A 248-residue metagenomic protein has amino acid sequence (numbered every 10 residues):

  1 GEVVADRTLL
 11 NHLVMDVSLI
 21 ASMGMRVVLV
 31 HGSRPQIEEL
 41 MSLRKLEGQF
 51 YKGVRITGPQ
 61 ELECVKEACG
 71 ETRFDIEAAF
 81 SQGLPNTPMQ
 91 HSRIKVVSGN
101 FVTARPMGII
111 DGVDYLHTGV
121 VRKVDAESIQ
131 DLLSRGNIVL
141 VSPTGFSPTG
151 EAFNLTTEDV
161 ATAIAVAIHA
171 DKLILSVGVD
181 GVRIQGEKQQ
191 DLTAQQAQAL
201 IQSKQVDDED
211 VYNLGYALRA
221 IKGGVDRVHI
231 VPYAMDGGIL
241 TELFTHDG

Functional and structural regions predicted by a protein language model:
G1, V28, I138-S142, I174-S176: Structural motif
G1-E2, L29-R34, G178, V231-Y233: Glycine-rich beta-strand-to-loop/alpha-helix junction loops that act as flexible
G1-V28: N-terminal glycine-/serine-/threonine-rich phosphate-binding loop
T8-L9, E38-K45, P106-G108, E151-F153 (+2 more regions): Short acidic, glycine/serine/threonine-rich loops at helix termini
L10-L19, Q36, L43-F50, T156-D159: A glycine- and small-aliphatic-rich helix-loop capping segment at beta-alpha/alpha-beta transitions that lines
L13, V17, I56-P88, A126-E127 (+3 more regions): Polyanion-binding loop/helix "lid" in catalytic or ligand-binding cores
E38, S42-L140: Ligand-binding beta-strand-loop-alpha-helix segment within the catalytic cores of soluble metabolic enzymes
I168-Q185, I230-V231: Glycine-rich phosphate/pyrophosphate-binding loops and their adjacent beta-strand/loop elements at enzyme active sites
